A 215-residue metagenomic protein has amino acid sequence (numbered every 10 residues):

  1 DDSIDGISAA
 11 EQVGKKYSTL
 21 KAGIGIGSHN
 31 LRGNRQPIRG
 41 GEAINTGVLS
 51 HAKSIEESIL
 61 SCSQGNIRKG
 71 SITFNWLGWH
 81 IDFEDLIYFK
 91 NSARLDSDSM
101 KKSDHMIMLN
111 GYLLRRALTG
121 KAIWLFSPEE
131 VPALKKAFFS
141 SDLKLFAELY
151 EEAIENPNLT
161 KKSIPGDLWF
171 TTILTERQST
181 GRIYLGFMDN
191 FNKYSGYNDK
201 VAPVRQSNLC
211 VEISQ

Functional and structural regions predicted by a protein language model:
S3-Q215: Active-site cavity-forming subdomains of large catalytic enzyme subunits
